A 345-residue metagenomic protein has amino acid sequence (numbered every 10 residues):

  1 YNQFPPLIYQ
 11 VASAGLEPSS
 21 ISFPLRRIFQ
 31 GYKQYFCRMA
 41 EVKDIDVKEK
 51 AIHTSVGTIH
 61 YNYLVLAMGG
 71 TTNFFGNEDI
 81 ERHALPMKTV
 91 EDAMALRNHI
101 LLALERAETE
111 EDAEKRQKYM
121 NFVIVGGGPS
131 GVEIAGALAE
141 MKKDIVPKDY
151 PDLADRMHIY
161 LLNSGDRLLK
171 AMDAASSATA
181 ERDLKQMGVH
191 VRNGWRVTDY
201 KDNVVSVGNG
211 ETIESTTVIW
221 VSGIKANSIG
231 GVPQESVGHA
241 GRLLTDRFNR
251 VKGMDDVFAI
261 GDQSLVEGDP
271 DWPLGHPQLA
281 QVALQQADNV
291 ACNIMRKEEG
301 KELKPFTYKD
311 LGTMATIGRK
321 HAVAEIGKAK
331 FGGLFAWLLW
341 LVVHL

Functional and structural regions predicted by a protein language model:
Y1-Y35, F122, P129-A171, I219: Beta1-alpha1 glycine-rich phosphate/pyrophosphate-binding loop at the start of Rossmann-like nucleotide-binding domains
Y1-Y63, K170-H190: N-terminal Rossmann-like dinucleotide/flavin-binding domain of flavoprotein oxidoreductases that bind FAD/FMN
N2, V282, Q286-L345: C-terminal, flexible cofactor-proximal segment of oxidoreductases
R26, L96-E108, E133-P147, A291-M295: Short, well-ordered amphipathic alpha-helices
Y35-V123, I219: FAD-binding core/adjacent interface of flavoenzyme oxidoreductases
F36-D44, A139-R247, V251-G253, L303: A Rossmann-like FAD-binding core segment of flavoenzymes
G69-T72, A135, I224-A226: Short glycine-rich anion-binding loops that position phosphate/pyrophosphate groups of nucleotides and phosphorylated
R82-E111, N203-S206, T212-Q285, C292: FAD-site-proximal beta/loop scaffold in flavoenzymes
